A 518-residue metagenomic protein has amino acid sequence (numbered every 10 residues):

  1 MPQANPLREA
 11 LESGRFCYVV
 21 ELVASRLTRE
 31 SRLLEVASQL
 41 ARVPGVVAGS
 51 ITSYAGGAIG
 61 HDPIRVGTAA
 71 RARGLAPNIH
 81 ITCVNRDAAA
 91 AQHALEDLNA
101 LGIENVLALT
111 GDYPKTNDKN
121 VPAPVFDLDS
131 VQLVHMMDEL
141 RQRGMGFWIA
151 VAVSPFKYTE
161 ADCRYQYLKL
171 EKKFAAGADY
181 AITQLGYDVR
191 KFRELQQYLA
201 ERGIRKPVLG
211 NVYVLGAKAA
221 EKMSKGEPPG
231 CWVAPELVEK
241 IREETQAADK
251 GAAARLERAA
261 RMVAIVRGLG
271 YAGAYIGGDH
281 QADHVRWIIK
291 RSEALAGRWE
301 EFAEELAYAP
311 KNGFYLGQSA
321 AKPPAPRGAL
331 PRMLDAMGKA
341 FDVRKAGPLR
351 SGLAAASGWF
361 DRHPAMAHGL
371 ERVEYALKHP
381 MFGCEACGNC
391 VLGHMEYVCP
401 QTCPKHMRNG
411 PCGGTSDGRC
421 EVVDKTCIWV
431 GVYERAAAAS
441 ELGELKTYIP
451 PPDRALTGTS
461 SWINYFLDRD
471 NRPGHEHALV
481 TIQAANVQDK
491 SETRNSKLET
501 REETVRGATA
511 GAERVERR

Functional and structural regions predicted by a protein language model:
Q3-E12, R29, G111, P124-F156 (+5 more regions): Active-site pocket-lining/capping segments in soluble small-molecule metabolic enzymes
Q3-N5, E30-V43, G57-L75: Glycine-rich, positively charged N-terminal anion/phosphate-binding segment
Y18-A24, V47-I51, P77-I81, V106-A108 (+5 more regions): Hydrophobic faces of well-ordered beta-strands that scaffold small-molecule active sites in alpha/beta enzyme cores
L27-L40, D62-P63, A88-L95, A161-K172 (+1 more regions): Short, acidic/polar
R29-S31, G57-T68, D87-H93, Y113-M137 (+4 more regions): Active-site-adjacent beta->alpha loops and helix N-cap segments on the catalytic face of soluble alpha/beta enzymes
R193-R205, G216-A220, E257-G369, Y375 (+2 more regions): Structured C-terminal cap/extension of enzyme domains
L370-N486: Metallocofactor- and cofactor-centric catalytic cores in central/energy metabolism, strongly enriched
K490-E502, G507, V515: Arg/Gly-rich low-complexity intrinsically disordered repeat tracts
